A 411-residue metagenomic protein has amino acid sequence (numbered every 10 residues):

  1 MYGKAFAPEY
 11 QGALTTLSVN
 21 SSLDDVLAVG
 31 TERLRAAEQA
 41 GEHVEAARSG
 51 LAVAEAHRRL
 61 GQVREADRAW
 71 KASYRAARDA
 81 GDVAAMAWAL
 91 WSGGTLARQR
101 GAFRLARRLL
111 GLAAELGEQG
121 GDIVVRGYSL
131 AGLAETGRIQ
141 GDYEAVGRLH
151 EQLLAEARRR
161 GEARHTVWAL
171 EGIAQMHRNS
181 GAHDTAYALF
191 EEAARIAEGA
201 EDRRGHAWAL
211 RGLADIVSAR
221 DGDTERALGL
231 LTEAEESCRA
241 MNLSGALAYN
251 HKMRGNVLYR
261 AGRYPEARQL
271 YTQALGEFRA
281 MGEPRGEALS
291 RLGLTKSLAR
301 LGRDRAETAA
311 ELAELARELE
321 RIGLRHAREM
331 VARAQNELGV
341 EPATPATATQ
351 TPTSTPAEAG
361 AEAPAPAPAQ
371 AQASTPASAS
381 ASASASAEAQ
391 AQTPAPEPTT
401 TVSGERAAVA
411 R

Functional and structural regions predicted by a protein language model:
M1-Y2, E9, T16, N20-A40 (+5 more regions): Amphipathic alpha-helices of TPR/Sel1-like and other helical repeat/solenoid scaffolds
A7-S22, E45-G61, A85-G101, V125-G141 (+5 more regions): Tandem amphipathic alpha-helical repeat scaffolds
Y10, G30, G50, W70 (+13 more regions): Inward-facing hydrophobic residues that define packing positions of alpha-helical scaffold repeats
A13, G276, A280-A369, A373-T375 (+1 more regions): C-terminal non-catalytic interaction modules
V26, A66, A106, V146 (+4 more regions): Single-residue signature of alpha-solenoid repeat helices
L34-R35, K71-D82, G111-D122, E151-G161 (+4 more regions): Amphipathic alpha-helical segments of tetratricopeptide repeats
E171, R178-S290: Eukaryotic tandem repeat interaction scaffolds
